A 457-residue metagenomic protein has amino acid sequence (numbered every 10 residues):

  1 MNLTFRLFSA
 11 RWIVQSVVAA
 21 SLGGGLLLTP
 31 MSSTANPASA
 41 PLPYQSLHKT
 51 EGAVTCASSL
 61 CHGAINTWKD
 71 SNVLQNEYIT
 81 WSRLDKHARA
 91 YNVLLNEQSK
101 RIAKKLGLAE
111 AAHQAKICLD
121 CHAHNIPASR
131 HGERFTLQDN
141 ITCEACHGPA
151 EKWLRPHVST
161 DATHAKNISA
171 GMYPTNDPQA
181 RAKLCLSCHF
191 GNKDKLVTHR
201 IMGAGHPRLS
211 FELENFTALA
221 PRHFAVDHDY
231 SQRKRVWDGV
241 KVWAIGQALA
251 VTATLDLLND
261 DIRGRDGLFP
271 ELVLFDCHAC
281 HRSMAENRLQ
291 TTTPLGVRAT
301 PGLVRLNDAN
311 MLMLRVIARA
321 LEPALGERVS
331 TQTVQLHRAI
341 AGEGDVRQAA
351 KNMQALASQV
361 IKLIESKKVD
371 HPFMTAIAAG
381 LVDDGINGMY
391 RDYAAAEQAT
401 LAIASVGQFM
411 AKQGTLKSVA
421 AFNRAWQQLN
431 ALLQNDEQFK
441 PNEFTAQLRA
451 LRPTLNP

Functional and structural regions predicted by a protein language model:
M1-R11: N-terminal secretory signal peptides that target proteins for export/translocation
S9, V14-L26: Hydrophobic helical h-region of N-terminal Sec-dependent signal peptides in bacterial secretory/periplasmic proteins
T29-S32: N-terminal signal peptide c-region/cleavage motif recognized by signal peptidases
A35-S59: Short N-terminal segments immediately surrounding and downstream of signal-peptide cleavage
N36-Y44, I65-K104, E133-I141, A145 (+1 more regions): Primarily the internal scaffold of c-type cytochrome electron-transfer domains, especially repeated/multiheme c-type
K49-S58, A111, A115-K116, N140 (+2 more regions): Residues immediately within or flanking Cys/His clusters that coordinate Zn2+ in small zinc-binding modules
K104-E144: Post-signal peptide N-terminal segment of secreted/secretory-pathway proteins
I386-P457: A cross-kingdom marker for long, charged
